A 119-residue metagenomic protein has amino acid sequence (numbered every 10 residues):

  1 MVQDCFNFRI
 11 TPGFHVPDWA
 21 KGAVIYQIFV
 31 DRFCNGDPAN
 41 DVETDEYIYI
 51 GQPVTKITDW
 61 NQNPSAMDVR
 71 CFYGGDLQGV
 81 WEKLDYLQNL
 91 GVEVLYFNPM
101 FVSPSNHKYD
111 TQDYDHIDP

Functional and structural regions predicted by a protein language model:
M1-P119: N-terminal structural segment of carbohydrate-active enzymes
